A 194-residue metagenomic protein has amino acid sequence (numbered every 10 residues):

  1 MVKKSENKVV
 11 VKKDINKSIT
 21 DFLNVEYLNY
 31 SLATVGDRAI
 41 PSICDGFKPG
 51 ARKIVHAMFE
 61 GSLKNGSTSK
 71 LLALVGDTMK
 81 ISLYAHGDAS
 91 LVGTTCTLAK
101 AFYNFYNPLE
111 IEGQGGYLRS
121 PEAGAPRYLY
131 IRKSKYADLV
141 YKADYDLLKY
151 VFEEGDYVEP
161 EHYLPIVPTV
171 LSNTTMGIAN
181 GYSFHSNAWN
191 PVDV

Functional and structural regions predicted by a protein language model:
M1-V194: Catalytic phosphate-handling regions of large nucleic-acid enzymes and associated NTPases
